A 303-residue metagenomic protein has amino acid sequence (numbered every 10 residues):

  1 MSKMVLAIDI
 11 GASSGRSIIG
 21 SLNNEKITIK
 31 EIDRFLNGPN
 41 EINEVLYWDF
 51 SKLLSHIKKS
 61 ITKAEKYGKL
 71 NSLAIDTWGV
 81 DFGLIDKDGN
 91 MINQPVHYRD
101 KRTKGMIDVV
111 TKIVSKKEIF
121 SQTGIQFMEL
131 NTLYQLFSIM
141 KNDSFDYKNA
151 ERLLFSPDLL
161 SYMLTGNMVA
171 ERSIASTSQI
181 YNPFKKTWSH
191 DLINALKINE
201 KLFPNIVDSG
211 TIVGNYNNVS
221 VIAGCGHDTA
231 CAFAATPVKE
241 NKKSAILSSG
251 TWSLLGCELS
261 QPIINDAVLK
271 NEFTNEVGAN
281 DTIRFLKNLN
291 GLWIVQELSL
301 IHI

Functional and structural regions predicted by a protein language model:
M1-N93, S121, N149, S220-V221: N-terminal glycine/serine-rich phosphate-binding loop of ATP-dependent small-molecule kinases, especially carbohydrate
S2-K3, V80, I92-Q94, K148-E151 (+6 more regions): Short coil/turn connectors at secondary-structure junctions
K3-D9, L70-I75, L153, I222-F233 (+2 more regions): Short glycine-aspartate micro-motif
I10-A12, F120-T229: Gly/Ser/Thr-rich active-site cleft segment
D100: Carbohydrate-associated surface elements
A235-S299: Catalytic phosphate/nucleotide-handling subdomain of diverse soluble enzymes
I301-I303: Conserved small/polar residues in nucleotide/adenosyl-binding loops
